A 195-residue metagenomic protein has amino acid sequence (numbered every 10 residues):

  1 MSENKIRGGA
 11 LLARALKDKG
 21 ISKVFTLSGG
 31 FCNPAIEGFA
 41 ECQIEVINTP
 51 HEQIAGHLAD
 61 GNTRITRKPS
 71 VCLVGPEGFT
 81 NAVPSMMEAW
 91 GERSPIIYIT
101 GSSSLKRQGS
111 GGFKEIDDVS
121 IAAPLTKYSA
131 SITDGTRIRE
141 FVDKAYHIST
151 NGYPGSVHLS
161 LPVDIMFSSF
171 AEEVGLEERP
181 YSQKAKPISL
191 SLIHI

Functional and structural regions predicted by a protein language model:
M1-I193: N-terminal alpha/beta PP-like core and its mobile active-site loop of ThDP/TPP-dependent enzymes
